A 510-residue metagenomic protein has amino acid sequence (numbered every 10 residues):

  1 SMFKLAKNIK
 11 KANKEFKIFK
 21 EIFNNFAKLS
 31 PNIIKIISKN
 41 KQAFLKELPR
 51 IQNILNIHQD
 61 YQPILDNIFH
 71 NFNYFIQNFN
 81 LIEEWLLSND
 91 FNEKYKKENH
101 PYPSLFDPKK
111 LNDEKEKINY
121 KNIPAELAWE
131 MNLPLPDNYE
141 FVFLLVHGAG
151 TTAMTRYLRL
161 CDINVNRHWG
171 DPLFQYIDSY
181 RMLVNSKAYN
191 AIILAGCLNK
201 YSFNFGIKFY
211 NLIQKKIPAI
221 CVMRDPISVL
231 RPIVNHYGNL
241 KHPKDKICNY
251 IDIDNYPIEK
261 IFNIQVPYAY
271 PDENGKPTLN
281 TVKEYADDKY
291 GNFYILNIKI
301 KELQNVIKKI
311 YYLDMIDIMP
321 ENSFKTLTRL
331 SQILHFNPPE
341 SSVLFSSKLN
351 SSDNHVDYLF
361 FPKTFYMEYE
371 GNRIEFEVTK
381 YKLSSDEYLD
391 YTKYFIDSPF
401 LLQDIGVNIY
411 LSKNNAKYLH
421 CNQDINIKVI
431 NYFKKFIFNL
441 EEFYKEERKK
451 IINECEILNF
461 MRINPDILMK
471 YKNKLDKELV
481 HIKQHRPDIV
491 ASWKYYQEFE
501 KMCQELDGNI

Functional and structural regions predicted by a protein language model:
F3, K14-D66, H70, Q77-N80 (+2 more regions): PAPS-dependent sulfotransferase catalytic domain
F3-P134, L334-I510: PAPS-dependent sulfotransferases, especially Golgi type II membrane carbohydrate sulfotransferases
E140-L144, M154-Y157, D288-I333, F443-E446 (+2 more regions): Extended amphipathic secondary-structure runs
F205-I409, A416, C421-Q423: PAPS-dependent sulfotransferase catalytic domain
